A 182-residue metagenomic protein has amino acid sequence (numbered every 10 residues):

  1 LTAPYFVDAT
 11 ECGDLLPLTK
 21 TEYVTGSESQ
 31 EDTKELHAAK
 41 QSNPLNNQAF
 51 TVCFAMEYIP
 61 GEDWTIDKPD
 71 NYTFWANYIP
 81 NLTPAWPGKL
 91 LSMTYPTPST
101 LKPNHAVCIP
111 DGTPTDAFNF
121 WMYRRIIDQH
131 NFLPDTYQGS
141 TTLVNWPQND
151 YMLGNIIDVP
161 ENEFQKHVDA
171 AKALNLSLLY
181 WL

Functional and structural regions predicted by a protein language model:
L1-Y5, A9-L182: Flavin (FAD/FMN)-binding glycine-rich loop and adjacent Rossmann-like elements that form
